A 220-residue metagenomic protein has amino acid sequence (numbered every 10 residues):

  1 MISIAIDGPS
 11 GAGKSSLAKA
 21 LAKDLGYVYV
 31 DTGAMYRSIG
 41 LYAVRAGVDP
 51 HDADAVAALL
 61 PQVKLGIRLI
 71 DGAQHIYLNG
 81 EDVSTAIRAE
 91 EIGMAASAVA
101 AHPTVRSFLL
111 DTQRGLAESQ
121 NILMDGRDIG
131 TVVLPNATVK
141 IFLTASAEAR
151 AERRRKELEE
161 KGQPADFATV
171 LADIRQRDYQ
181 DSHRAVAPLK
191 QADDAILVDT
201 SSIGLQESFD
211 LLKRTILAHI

Functional and structural regions predicted by a protein language model:
I6: Hydrophobic anchor at the beta1->P-loop junction of P-loop NTPases
P9: P-loop (Walker A) phosphate-binding loop of NTP-binding proteins
K14: Conserved lysine of the Walker
L17: Hydrophobic positions on the alpha1 helix immediately C-terminal to the Walker A/P-loop
K23-A89: N-terminal phosphate/diphosphate-binding loop that engages ATP/GTP or pyrophosphate donors across diverse enzyme folds
G33, G80, L109, L123 (+1 more regions): Residue-level signal for inorganic ion chemistry
R68, Q113-Q120, T131-V132, N136 (+1 more regions): Small-molecule kinase domains that catalyze NTP-dependent phosphoryl transfer to phosphate-bearing small molecules
S84-K161: ATP-dependent NMP and nucleoside kinases share a basic, alpha-helical "lid"
